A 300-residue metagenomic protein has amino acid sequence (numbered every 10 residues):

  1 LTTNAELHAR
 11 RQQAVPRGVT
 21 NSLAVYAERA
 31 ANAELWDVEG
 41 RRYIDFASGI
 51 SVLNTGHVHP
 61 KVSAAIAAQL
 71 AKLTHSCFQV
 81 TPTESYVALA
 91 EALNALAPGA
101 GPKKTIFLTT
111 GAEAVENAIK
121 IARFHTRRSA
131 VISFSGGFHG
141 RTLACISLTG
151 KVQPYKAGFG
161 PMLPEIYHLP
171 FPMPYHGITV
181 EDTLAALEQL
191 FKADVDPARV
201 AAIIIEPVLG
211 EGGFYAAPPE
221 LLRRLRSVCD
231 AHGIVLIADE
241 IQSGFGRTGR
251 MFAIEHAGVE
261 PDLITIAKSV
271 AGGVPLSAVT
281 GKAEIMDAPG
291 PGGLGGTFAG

Functional and structural regions predicted by a protein language model:
L1-G300: Conserved N-terminal phosphate-binding loop of PLP-dependent enzymes in the Aspartate aminotransferase
